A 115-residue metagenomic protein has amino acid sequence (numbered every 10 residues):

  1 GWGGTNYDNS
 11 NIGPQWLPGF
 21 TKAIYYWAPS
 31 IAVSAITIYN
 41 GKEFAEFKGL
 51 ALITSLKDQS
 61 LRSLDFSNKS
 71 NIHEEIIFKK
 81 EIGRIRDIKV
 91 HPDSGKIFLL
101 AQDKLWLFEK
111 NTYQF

Functional and structural regions predicted by a protein language model:
G1-H73, F108, Q114-F115: Beta-propeller domain segments
T21-I24, I77-F78, A101-Q102: Glycine-rich loops and low-complexity Gly/Arg-rich segments that provide flexible linkers or classic glycine-based
A45, K69, K80, I97-L99: A generic structural signal for short, solvent-exposed coil/turn residues that cap or connect secondary-structure
D65, F78-I82, W106: Short, surface-exposed, polar/charged, turn-prone segments marking secondary-structure boundaries
S70-P92: Conserved blade-ending motifs and adjacent loop-strand segments that build the rim/top face of beta-propeller domains
D87-F115: Blade-level signature of beta-propeller repeat domains, shared across WD40, Kelch, NHL, RCC1 and BNR/Asp-box propellers
